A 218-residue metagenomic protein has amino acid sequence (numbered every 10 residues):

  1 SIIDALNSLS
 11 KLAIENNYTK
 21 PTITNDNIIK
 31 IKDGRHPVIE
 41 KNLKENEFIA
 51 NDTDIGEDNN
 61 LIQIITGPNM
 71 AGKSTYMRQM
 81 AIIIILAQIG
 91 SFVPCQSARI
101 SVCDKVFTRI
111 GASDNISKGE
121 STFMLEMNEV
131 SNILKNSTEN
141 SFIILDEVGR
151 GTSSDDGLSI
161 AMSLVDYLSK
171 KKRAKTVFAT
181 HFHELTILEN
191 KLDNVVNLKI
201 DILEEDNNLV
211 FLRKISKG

Functional and structural regions predicted by a protein language model:
S1-L9: Extended, charged alpha-helical coiled-coil/arm scaffolds that mediate oligomerization and mechanical coupling in large
L12-G218: ATPase nucleotide-binding head domains, primarily ABC-like/P-loop NTPase cores
